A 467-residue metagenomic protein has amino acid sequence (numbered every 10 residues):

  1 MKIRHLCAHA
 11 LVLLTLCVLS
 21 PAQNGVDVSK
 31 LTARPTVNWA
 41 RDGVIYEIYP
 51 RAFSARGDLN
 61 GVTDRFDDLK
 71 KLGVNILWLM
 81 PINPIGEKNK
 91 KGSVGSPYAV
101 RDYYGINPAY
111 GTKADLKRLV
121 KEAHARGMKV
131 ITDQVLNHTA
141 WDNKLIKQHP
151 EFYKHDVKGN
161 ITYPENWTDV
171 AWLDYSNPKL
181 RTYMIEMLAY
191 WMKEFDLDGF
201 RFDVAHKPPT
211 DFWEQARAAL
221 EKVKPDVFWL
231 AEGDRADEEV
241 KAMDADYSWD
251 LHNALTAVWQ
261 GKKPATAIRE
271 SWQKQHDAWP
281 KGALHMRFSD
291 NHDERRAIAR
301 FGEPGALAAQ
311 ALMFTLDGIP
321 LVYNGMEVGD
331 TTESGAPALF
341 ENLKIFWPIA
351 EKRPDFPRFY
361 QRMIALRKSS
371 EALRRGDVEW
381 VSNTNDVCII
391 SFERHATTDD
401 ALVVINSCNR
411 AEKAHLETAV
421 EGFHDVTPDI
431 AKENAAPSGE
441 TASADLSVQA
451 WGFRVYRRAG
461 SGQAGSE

Functional and structural regions predicted by a protein language model:
A8-V18: Bacterial N-terminal signal peptides
L19-W78, P84, K117, E122 (+1 more regions): Carbohydrate-interacting/catalytic domains
N24-S29, A33, K193, D203-H285 (+8 more regions): Active-site-proximal helices and loops of the catalytic beta/alpha 8
G25-Y46, P50-N75, P81-F195, Q215-K224: Substrate-binding/active-site clefts of carbohydrate-active enzymes
V44-Y46, L77-L79, V130-T132, F200 (+3 more regions): Hydrophobic faces of well-ordered beta-strands that scaffold small-molecule active sites in alpha/beta enzyme cores
W78-G92, D133-D142, D203-P209, E232-D237 (+2 more regions): Short, solvent-exposed turn/loop segments enriched in Gly/Ser/Thr/Pro and often Arg
T182-T210, R287-N291: Active-site groove signature of glycoside hydrolases
M313-T331: Substrate-binding cleft of secreted/luminal carbohydrate-active enzymes
